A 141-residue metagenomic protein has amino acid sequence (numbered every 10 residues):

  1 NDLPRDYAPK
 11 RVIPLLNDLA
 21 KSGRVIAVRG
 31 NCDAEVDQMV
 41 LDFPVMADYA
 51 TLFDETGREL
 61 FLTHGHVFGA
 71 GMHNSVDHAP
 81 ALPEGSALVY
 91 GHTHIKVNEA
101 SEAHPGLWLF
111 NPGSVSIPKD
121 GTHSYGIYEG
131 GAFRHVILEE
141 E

Functional and structural regions predicted by a protein language model:
N1-D54: Core catalytic region of metal-dependent phosphoesterases/phosphodiesterases, especially metallo-beta-lactamase-like
P14, F43, E59, H66-E141: Conserved beta-sheet core of the metallophosphoesterase superfamily
T51-D54, R58-T63: Core dinuclear metal-dependent hydrolase active-site scaffold
